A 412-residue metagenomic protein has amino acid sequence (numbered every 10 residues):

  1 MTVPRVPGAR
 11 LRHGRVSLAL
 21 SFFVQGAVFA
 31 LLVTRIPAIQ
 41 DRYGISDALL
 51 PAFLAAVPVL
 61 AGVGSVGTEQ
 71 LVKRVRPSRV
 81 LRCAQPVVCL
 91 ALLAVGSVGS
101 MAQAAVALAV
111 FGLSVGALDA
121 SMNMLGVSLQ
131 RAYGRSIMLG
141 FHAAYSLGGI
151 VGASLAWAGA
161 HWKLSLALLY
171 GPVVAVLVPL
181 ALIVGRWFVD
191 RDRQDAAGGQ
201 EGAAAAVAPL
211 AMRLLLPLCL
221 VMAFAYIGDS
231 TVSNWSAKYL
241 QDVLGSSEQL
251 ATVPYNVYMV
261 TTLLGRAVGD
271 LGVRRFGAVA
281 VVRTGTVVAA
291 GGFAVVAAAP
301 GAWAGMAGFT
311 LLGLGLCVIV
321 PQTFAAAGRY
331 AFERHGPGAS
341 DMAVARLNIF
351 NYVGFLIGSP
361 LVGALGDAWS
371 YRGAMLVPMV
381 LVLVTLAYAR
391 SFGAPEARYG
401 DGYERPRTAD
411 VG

Functional and structural regions predicted by a protein language model:
T34-A48, N234-L250: Short amphipathic helix-loop junctions that connect adjacent transmembrane helices in Major Facilitator Superfamily/SLC
G44, R76, S97-A102, G245 (+1 more regions): Helix-breaking motifs and short loop linkers at transmembrane-helix boundaries and internal kinks in secondary membrane
V63-A102: Conserved MFS/SLC helix-loop-helix module at the cytosolic interface between two early adjacent transmembrane helices
G64-P77, A160, G265-A278, G366-D367: Helix-to-loop junctions at the C-terminal end of transmembrane segments in multipass secondary transporters
R79-L93, A280-V295, L376: Structural signature of the two symmetry-related core transmembrane helices
L108-A143: Cytoplasmic helix-loop-helix junction between adjacent transmembrane helices in 12-TM secondary transporters
A117-R131, V318-H335: Intracellular juxtamembrane helix-capping segments at the cytosolic ends of symmetry-related transmembrane helices
F141-D192: Helix-loop-helix hairpin linking two adjacent transmembrane segments in secondary transporters
